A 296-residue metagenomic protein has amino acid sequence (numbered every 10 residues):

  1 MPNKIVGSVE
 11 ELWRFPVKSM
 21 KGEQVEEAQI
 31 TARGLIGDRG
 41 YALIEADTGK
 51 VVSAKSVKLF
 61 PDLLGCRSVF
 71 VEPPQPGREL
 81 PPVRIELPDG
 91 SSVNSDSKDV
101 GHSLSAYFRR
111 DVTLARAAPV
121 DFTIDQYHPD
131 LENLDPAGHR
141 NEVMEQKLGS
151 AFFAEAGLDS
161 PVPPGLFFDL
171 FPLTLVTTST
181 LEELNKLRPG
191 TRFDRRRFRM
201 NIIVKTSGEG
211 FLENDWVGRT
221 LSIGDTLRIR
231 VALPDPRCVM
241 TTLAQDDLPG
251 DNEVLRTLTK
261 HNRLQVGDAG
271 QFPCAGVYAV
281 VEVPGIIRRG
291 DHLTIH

Functional and structural regions predicted by a protein language model:
M1-H296: Metal-cofactor-dependent catalytic cores
